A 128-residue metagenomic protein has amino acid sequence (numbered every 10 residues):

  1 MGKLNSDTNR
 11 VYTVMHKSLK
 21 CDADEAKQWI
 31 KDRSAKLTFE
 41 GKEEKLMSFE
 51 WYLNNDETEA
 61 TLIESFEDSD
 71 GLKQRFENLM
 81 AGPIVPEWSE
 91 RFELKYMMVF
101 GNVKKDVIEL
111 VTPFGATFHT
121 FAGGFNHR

Functional and structural regions predicted by a protein language model:
M1-A60, E67-N78, E90-R128: Short S/T/G/P-rich N-terminal loop/turn motif that feeds into the first structured element of a domain
M80-E87: A short, acidic, amphipathic alpha-helical segment used as a generic capping/interface helix at domain edges
